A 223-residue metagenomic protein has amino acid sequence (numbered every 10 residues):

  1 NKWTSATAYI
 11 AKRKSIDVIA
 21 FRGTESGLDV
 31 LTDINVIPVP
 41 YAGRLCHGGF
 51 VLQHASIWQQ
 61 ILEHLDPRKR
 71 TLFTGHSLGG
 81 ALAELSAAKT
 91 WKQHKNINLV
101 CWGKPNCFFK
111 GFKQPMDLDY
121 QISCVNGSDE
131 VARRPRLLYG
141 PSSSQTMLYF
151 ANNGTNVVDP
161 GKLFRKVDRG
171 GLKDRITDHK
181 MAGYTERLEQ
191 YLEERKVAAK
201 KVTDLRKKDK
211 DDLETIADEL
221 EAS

Functional and structural regions predicted by a protein language model:
N1-T74, L78-S223: Non-catalytic, mobile gating and regulatory segments of ester bond hydrolases
